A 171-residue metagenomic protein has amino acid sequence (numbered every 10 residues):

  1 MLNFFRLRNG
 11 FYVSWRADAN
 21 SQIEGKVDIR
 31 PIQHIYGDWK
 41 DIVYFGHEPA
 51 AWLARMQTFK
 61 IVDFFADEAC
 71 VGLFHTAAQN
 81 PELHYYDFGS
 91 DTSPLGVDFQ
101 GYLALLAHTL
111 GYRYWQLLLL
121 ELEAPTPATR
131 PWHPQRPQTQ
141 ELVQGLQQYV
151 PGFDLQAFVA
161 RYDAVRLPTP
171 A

Functional and structural regions predicted by a protein language model:
M1-A69, F158-A171: A surface-exposed partner-binding patch
R8, F65, L106-T109, L122: Generic structural signal for hydrophobic core residues of well-folded globular domains
G10-S14, Y114-L119: Short, solvent-exposed secondary-structure capping/transition elements
F64, T76, T92-L95: Short amphipathic alpha-helix initiation/capping segments at coil-to-helix junctions
A69-T76: Short, surface-exposed beta-strand/loop micro-motifs that present aromatic residues
A78-P81: Long, low-complexity acidic/proline-rich regions
L83-L117: Compact, glycine/acidic-enriched structural inserts
Q116, L122-A171: Charge-dense, low-complexity intrinsically disordered regions
